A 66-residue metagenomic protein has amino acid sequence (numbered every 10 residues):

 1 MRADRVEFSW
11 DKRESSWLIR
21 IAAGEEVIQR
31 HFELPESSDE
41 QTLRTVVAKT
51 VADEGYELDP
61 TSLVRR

Functional and structural regions predicted by a protein language model:
M1-H31: N-terminal acidic leader/helix
F32-S38: A short, sequence-level motif marking secondary-structure junctions
S38-R66: Mixed-charge, Lys/Arg-enriched low-complexity segments
